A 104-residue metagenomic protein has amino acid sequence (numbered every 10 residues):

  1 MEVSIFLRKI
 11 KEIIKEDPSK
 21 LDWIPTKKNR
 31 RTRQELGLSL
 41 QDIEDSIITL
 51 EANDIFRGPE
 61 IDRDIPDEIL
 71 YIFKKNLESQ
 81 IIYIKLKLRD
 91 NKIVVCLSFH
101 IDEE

Functional and structural regions predicted by a protein language model:
M1-E2: N-terminal intrinsically disordered, low-complexity regulatory regions of eukaryotic transcription factors
I5-D67: Compact soluble domain cores
P25, G58, F73-K75, K85 (+1 more regions): Intrinsically disordered, low-complexity regions enriched in small/polar residues
N29, R33, K75, C96: Functionally constrained cores in energy, signaling, and assembly domains
R63-R89: Basic/aromatic recognition patch in beta-strand/loop cores that engages polyanionic ligands
I81-Y83, K87-E104: Enriched for short, Lys/Arg-rich terminal
